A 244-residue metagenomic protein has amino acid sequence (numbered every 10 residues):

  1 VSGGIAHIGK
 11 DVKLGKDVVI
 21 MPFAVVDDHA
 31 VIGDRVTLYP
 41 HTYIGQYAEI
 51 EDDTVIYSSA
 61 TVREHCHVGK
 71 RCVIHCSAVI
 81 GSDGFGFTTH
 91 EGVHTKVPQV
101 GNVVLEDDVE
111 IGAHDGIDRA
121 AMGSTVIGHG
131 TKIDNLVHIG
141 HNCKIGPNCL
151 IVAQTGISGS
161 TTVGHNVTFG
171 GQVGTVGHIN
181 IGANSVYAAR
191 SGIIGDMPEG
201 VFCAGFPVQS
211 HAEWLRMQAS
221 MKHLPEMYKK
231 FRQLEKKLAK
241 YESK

Functional and structural regions predicted by a protein language model:
S2-S210: Structural signal for interior beta-strand "rungs" in well-ordered beta-sheet cores of soluble enzyme domains
Q209-K244: Long, leucine- and charge-enriched amphipathic alpha-helices that form heptad-repeat coiled-coil/leucine-zipper-like
